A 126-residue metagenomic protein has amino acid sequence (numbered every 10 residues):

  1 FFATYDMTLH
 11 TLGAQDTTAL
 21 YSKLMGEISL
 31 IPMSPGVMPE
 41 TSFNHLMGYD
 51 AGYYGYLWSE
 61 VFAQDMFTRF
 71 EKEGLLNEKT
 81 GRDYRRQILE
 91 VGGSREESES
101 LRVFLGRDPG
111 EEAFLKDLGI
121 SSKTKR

Functional and structural regions predicted by a protein language model:
F1-R126: C-terminal, non-catalytic "cap/extension" segments appended to globular domains
